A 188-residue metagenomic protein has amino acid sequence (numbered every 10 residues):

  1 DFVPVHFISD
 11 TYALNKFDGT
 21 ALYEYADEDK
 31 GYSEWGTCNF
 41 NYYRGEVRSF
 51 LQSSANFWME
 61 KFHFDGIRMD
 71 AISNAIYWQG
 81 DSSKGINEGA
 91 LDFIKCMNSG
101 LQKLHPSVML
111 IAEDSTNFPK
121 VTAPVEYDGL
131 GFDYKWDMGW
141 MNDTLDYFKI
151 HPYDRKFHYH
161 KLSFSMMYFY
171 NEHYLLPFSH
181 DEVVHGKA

Functional and structural regions predicted by a protein language model:
F2-F64, R68-I86: Substrate-binding/active-site clefts of carbohydrate-active enzymes
H63-D65, I76-A188: Conserved alpha/beta catalytic core and glycan-binding cleft of carbohydrate-active enzymes
